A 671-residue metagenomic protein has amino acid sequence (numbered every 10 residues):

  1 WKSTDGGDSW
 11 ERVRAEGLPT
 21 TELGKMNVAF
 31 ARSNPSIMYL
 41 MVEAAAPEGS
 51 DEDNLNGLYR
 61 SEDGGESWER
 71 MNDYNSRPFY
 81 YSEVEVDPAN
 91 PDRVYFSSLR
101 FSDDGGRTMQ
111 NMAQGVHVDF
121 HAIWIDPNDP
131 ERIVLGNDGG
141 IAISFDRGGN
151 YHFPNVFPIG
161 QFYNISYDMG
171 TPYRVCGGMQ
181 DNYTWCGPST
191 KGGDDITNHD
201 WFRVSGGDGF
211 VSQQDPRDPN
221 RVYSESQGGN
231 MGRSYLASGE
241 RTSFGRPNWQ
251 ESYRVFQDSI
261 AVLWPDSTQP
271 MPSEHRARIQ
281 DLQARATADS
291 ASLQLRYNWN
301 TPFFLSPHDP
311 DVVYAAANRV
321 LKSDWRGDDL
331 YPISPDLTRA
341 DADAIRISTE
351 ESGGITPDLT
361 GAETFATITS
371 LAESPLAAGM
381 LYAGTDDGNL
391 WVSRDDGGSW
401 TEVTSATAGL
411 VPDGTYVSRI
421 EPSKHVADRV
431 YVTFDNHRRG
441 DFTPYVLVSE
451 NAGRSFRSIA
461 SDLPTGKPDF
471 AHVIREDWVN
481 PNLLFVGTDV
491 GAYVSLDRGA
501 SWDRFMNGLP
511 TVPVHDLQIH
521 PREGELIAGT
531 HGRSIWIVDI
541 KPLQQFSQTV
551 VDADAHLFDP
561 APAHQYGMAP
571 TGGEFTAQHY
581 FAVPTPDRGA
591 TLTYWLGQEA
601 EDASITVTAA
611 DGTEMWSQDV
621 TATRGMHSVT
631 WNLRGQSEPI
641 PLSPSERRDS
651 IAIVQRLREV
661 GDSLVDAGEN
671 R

Functional and structural regions predicted by a protein language model:
W1-Y580, D587-R588: Beta-propeller blade termini and top-face loops
E22, G384, P584-R588, E599 (+2 more regions): Solvent-exposed loop and beta-edge segments used for protein-protein assembly and interaction
A45-P47, E599, Q636: Short coil/turn motifs at secondary-structure junctions
D413, G466-K467, E614-G668: Glycine-centered tight-turn motifs at strand-turn-strand junctions
R498, A609-T613, N670-R671: Short, glycine-anchored, charge-dense loop/turn motifs used at functional sites
T549-A555, A609, S645-S650: Short intrinsically disordered coil segments
P570-A603, T608, M626-T630: Contiguous beta-strand segments within globular domains
